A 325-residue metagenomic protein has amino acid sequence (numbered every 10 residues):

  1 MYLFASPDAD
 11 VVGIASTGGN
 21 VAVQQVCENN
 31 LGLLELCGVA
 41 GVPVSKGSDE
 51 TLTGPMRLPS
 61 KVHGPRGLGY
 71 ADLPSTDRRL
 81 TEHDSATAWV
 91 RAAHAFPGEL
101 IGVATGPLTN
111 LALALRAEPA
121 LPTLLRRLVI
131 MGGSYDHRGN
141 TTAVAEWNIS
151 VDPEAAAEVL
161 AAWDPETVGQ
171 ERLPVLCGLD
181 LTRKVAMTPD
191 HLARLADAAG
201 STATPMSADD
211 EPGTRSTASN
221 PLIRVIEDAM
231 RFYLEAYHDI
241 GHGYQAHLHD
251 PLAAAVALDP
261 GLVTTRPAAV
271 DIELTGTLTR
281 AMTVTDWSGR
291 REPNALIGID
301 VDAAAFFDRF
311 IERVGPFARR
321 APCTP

Functional and structural regions predicted by a protein language model:
M1-G32, R66, A71-T182: Active-site histidine-anchored catalytic micro-motif
M1-S6, D10-V11, S150, E154 (+1 more regions): Conformational coupling and interaction surfaces
V21-Q25, T53, S134-R138, D271-S288: Short, mixed-charge aromatic SLiMs
C27-L31, L36-A95, T277, P293-N294 (+3 more regions): Metal-dependent C-N hydrolase catalytic cores
V39-G41, P97, E171, P267: Short secondary-structure junction motifs
V44, V159, A254: A residue-level signal for conserved active-site and pocket-lining positions in enzyme catalytic cores
P55-R57, A114, N140-T141, A186-D190: Short, well-ordered secondary-structure micro-motifs
R57-G64, T142-E146, H191-R194, W287-G289: Short, surface-exposed amphipathic charged segments that create phosphate/polyanion-binding patches used for binding
